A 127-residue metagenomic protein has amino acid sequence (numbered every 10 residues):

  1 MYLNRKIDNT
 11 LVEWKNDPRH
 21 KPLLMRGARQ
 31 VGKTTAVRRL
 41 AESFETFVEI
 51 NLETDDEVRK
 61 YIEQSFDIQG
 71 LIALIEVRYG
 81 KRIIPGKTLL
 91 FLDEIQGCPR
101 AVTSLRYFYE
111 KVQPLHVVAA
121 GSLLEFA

Functional and structural regions predicted by a protein language model:
M1-A127: Phosphate-binding site recognition
